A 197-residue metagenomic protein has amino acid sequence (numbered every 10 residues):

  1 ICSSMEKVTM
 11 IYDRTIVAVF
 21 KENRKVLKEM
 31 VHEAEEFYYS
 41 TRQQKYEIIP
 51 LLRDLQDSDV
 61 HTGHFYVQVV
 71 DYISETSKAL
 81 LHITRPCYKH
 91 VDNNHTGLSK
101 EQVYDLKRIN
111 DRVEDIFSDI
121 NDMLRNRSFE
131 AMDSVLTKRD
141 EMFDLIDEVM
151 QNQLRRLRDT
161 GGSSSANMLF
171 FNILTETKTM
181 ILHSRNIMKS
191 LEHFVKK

Functional and structural regions predicted by a protein language model:
I1-K197: Cytosolic, long alpha-helical scaffolding segments
